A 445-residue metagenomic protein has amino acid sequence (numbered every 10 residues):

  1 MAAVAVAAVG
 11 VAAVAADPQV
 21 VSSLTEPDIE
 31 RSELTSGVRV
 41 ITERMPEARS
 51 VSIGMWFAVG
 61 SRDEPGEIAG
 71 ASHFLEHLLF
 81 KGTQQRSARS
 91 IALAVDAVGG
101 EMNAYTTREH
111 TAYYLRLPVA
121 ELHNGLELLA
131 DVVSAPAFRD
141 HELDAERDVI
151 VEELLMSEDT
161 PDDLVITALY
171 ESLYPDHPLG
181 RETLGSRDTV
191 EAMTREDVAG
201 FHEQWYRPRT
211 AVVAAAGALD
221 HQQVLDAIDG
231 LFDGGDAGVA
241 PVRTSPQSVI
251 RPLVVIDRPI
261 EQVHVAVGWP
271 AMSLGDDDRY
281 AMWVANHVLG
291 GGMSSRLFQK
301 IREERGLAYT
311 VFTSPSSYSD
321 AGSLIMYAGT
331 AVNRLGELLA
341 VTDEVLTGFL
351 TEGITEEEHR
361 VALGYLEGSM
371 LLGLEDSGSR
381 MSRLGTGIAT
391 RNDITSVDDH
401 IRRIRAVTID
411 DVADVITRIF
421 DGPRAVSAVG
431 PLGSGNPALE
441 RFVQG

Functional and structural regions predicted by a protein language model:
A2-A15, P27, E33, R44 (+7 more regions): Charge-rich, well-structured scaffold segments of protease-associated domains
V21-L24: Short loop/turn motifs at secondary-structure junctions and domain boundaries
M45, G54-W56, G238-S295: His/Glu-based metal-binding/catalytic segments typifying zinc-dependent metallopeptidases
E47, S52-R116, G291-L307, Y318: M16/MPP (pitrilysin/insulinase) zinc-metallopeptidase core fold and M16-derived inactive scaffolds
S50-S52, H264, S323: Structural motif
D63-G70, T83, S273-A281, A285 (+4 more regions): Short alpha-helix boundary/capping segments
